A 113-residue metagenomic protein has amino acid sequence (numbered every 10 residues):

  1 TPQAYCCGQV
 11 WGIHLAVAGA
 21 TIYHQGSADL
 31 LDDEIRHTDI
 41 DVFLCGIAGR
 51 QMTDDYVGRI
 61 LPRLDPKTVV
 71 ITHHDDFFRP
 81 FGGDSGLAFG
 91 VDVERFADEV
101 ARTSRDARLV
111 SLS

Functional and structural regions predicted by a protein language model:
T1-T38, T53, S113: Core dinuclear metal-dependent hydrolase active-site scaffold
Y23-A28, F43-A48, V69-H74, S111-L112: Active-site neighborhood of phospho(di)ester-bond hydrolases with catalytic His/Asp-centered motifs
L31, C45, D84: Conserved short-loop catalytic and cofactor-binding motifs
H37-L44, D65-K67: Active-site metal-binding motif and surrounding structural segment of the metallo-beta-lactamase
A48-G49, A88: Residues that cap or flank secondary-structure elements
R50-Q51, F77: Glycine-rich nucleotide phosphate-binding loop and flanking beta-alpha elements of Rossmann-like dinucleotide-binding
Q51-R59: A short, acidic, amphipathic alpha-helical segment used as a generic capping/interface helix at domain edges
G58, P62, T68-S113: Binuclear metal-ion centers of metallo-dependent hydrolases, dominated by the metallo-beta-lactamase
